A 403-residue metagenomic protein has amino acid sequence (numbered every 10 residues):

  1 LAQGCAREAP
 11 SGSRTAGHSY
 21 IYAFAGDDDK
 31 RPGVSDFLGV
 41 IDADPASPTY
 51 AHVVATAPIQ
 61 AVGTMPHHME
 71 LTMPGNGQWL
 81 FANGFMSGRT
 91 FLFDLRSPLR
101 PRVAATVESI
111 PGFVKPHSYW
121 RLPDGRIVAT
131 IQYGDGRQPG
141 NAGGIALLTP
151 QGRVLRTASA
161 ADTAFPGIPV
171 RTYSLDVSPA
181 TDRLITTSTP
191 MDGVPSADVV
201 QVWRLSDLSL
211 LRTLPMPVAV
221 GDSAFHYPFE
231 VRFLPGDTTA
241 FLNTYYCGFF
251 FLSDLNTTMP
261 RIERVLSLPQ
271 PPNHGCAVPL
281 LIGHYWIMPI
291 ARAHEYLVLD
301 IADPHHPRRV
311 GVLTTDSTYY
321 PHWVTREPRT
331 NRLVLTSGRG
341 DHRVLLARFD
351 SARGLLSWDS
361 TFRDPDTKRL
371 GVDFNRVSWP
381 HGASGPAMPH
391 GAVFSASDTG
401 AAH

Functional and structural regions predicted by a protein language model:
K30-V34, F85-G88, G136-A142, D192-A197 (+4 more regions): Short, solvent-exposed loop/turn segments at conserved positions within beta-propeller repeat blades
G33, Q60-M73, I110-P123, F165-D182 (+4 more regions): Beta-rich, blade/repeat-based domains predominating in secreted/periplasmic proteins but also intracellular
I41-T49, L92-P101, P150-R153, V202-S209 (+3 more regions): Short loop/turn segments immediately following beta-strands, especially the blade-tip and inter-blade linker loops
A51-R121: Blade-loop segments of beta-propeller domains
L95-P179, P190: Asp-box/WD-like beta-propeller blade repeats and closely related beta-sheet repeat scaffolds
P271-S351: Loop/turn-rich, solvent-exposed surfaces of beta-rich toroidal or solenoidal domains
T336-H403: Blade-level signature of beta-propeller repeat domains, shared across WD40, Kelch, NHL, RCC1 and BNR/Asp-box propellers
